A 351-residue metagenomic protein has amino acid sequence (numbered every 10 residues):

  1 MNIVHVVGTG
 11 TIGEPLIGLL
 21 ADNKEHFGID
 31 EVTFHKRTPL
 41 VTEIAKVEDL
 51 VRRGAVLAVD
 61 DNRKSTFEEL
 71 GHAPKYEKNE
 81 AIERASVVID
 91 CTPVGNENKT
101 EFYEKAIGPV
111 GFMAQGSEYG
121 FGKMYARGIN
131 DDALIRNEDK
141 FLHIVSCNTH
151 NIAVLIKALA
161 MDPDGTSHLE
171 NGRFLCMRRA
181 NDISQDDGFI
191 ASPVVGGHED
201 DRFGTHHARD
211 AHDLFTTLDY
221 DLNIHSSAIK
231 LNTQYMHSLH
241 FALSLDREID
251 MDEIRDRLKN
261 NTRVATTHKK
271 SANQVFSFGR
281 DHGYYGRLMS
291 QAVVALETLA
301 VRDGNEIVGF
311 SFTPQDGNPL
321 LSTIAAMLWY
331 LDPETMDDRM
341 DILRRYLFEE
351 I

Functional and structural regions predicted by a protein language model:
M1-S184, W329, E334-L343, L347: N-terminal Rossmann-like NAD(P) cofactor-binding subdomain of oxidoreductases, focused on the glycine-rich
I12, N151, D250, N318-P319: Short amphipathic alpha-helical segments
P15-K75, H168-N171, L175-S311: C-terminal substrate-binding/catalytic lobe of Rossmann-fold NAD(P)-dependent oxidoreductases
I17, A153-A160, A208-H212, D252-R255 (+1 more regions): Predominant activation on well-ordered alpha-helical scaffold segments within soluble catalytic domains
E80-E83, E104-K105, R209, D213 (+4 more regions): Charged/polar, solvent-exposed surface patches and flexible loops
D281-I351: NAD(P)-dependent Rossmann-like dehydrogenase/reductase catalytic/cofactor-binding core
